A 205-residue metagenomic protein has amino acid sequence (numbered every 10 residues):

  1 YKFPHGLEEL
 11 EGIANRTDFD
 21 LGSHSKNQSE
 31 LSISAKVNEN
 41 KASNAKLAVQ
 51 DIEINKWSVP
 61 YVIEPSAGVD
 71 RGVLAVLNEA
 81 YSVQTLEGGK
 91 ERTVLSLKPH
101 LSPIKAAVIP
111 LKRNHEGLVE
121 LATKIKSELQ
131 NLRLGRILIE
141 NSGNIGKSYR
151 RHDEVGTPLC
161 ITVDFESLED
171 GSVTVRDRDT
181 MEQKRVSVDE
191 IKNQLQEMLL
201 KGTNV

Functional and structural regions predicted by a protein language model:
Y1-V205: NTP/phosphate- and nucleic-acid-binding module
